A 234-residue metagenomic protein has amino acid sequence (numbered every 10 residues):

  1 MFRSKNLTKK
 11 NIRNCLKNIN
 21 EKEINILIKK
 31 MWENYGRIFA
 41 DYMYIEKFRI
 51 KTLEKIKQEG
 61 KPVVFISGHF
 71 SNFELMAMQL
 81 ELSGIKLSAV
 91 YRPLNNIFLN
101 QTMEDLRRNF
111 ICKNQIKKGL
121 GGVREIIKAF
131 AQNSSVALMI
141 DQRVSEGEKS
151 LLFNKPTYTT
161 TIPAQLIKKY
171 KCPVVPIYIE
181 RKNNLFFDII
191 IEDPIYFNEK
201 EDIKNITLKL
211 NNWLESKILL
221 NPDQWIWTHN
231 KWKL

Functional and structural regions predicted by a protein language model:
M1-S67, T102-D105: Membrane-anchoring hydrophobic helices of lipid-metabolizing enzymes
S4, N72, G122: Short phosphate-engaging motifs
S4-L7, N95-I97, T157-T160: Active-site metal-coordination segments of metallo-dependent hydrolases
T8-N11, T102-M103, I111, G122 (+1 more regions): Hydrophobic alpha-helical segments typical of transmembrane helices and their membrane-interface/capping positions
N18-I19, N25-K29, K57, L82 (+1 more regions): Non-catalytic C-terminal accessory region of glycerolipid acyltransferases and related lyso-lipid remodeling enzymes
F48-K51, K117-G121: Short gly/ser/thr-rich secondary-structure transition/capping motifs
K61-G119, S145-S150, K155-P156, R181: Catalytic core of membrane glycerolipid acyltransferases/transacylases, capturing the structured, soluble-facing
